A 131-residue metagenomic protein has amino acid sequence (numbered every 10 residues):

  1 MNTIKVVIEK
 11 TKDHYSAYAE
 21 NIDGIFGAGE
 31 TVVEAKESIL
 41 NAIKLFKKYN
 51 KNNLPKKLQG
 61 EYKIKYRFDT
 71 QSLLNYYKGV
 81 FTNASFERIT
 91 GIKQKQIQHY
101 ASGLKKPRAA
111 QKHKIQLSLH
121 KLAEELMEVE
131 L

Functional and structural regions predicted by a protein language model:
M1-K47, K51-N52: DNA-contacting interfaces and partner/effector-binding or oligomerization modules in DNA-centric proteins
M1-T3, L40-A110, K121, E125-L131: Short, charged, surface-exposed hinge/linker loops at domain edges that act as mobile lids or interdomain connectors
V6-I8, F86, I115: Hydrophobic beta-strand residues in large extracellular and virion-surface proteins
A35, K112-Q116: Hydrophobic micro-packing sites on short alpha-helices
